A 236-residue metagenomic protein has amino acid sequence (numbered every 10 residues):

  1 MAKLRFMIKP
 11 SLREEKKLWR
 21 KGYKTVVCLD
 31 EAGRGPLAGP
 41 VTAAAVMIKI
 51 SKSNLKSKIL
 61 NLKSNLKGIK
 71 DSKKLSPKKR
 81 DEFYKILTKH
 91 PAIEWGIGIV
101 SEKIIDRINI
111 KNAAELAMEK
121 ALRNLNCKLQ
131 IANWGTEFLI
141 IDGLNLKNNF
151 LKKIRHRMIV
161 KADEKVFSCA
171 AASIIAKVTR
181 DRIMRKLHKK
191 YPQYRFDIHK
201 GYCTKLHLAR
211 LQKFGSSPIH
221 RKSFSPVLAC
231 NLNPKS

Functional and structural regions predicted by a protein language model:
M1-N54, I59-S236: RNase H-like, Mg2+-dependent phosphodiesterase core, and more generally RNA phosphate-backbone-engaging helix-loop
